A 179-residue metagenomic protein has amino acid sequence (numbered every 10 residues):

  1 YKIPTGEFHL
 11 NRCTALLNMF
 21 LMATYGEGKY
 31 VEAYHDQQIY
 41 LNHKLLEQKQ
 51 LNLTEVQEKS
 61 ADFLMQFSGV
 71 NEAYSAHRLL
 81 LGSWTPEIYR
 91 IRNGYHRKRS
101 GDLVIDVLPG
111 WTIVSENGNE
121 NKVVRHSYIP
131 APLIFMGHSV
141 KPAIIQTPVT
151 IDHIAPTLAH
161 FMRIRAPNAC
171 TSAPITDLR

Functional and structural regions predicted by a protein language model:
Y1-W111: Secreted, luminal/periplasmic, and some membrane-associated catalytic domains that remodel anionic oxygen-ester
K44-L51, K141-T147, F161-R163: Second-shell loop/turn segments in exported
Q50-E55, I145-D152, A169: Soluble non-cytosolic domains of exported or imported proteins
M65-G69, A159-P167: Sec-exported extracytoplasmic/periplasmic mature domains
R99-S100, L108-V140: C-terminal, low-complexity/hydrophilic appendages and adjacent surface loops of extracellular/periplasmic anionic
I105, L133-F135, I154-A159: Beta-strand elements within well-structured catalytic alpha/beta cores of enzymes that handle phosphate/sulfate esters
I164-D177: C-terminal beta-strand edge segments of enzyme domains
